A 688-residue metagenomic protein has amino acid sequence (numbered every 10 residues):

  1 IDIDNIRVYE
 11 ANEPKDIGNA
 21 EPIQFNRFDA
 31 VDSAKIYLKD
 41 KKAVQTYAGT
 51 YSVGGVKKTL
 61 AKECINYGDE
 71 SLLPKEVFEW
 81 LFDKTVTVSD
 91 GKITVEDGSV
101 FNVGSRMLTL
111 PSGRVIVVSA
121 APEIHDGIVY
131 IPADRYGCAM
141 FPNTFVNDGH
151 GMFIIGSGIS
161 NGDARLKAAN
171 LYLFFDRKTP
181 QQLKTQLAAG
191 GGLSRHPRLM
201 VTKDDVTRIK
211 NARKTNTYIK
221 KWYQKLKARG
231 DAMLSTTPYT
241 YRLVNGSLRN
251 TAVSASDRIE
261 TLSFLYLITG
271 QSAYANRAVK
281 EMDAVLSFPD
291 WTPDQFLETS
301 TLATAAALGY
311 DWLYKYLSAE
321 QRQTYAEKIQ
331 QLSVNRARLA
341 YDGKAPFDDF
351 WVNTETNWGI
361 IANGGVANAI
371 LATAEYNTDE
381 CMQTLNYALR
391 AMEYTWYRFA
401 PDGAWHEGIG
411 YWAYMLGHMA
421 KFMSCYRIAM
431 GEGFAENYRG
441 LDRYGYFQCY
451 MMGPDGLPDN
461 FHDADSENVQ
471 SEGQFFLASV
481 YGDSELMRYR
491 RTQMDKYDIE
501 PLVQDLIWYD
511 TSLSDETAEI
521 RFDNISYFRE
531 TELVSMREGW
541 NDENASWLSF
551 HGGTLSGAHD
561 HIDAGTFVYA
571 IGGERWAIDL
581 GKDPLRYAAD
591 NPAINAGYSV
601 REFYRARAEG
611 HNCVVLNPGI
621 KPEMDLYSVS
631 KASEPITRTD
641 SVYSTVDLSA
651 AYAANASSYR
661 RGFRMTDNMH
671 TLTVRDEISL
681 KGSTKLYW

Functional and structural regions predicted by a protein language model:
I1-R7: Extracellular beta-strand ligand-recognition surfaces/modules
E21-T185: Primary recognition of N-terminal secretory signal peptides and signal-anchoring hydrophobic helices
S33, F175-V244: Low-complexity, Ser/Thr/Pro/Gly-enriched N-terminal "stalk/linker" regions
H196-T215, S256-S272, A284-T292, L302-Q321 (+8 more regions): Well-ordered alpha-helical scaffold segments within catalytic/enzyme domains
K225-V279, F296, L371: Substrate-binding groove/exosite segments of carbohydrate-active enzymes
T236-A255, S287-S300, Y341-I361, Y397-Y414 (+4 more regions): Solvent-exposed loop and edge beta-strand segments that line ligand/cofactor-binding and catalytic clefts
T236-G246, A307-G410, R490, D505-R521: Active-site lining segments of carbohydrate-active enzymes
H406, Y411-W688: Extended polysaccharide-engagement surfaces of secreted carbohydrate-active enzymes
